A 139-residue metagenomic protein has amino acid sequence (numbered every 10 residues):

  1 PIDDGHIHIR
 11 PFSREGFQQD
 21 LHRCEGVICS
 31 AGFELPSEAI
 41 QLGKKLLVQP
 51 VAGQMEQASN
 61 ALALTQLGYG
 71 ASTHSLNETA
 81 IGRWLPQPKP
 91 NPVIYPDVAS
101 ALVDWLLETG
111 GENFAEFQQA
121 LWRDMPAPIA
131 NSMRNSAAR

Functional and structural regions predicted by a protein language model:
I2-I40: Donor nucleotide-activated moiety binding/catalytic core segment of transferases that use nucleotide-activated donors
S13-G16, L76, D97, N113: Alpha-helix capping and helix-coil boundary motifs
Q18, P36, A61, L102-V103: Short amphipathic alpha-helical segments and helix-helix/interface helices
L35-P92: Catalytic binding pocket for nucleotide-activated donors in carbohydrate/polymer assembly enzymes
G82-R139: C-terminal amphipathic helix plus adjacent low-complexity, charged tail appended to glycosyltransferase catalytic
